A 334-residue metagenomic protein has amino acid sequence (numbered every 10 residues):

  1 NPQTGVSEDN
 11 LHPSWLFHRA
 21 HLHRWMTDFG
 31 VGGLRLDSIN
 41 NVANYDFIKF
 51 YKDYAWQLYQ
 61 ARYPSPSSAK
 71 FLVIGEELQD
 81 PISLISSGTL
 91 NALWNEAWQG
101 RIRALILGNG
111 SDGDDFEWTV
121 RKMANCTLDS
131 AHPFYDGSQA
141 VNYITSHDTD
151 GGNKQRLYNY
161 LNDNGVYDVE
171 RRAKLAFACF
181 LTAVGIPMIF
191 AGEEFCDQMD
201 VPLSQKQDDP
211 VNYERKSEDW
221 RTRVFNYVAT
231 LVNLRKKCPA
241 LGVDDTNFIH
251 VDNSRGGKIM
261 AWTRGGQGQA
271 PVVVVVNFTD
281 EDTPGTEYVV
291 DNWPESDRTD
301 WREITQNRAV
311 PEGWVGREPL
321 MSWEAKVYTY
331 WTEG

Functional and structural regions predicted by a protein language model:
N1-L11, H21-M26, N212: Aromatic- and acidic-residue-enriched carbohydrate-binding clefts of CAZyme catalytic domains
H21, T27, S38-A140, C179-T182 (+8 more regions): Active-site-proximal helices and loops of the catalytic beta/alpha 8
G30-V31, G185-I186: A structural motif
R101, N142, S146, G192 (+1 more regions): Catalytic cores of glycan-processing enzymes that make or break glycosidic bonds
Q139-G165: Active-site clefts of carbohydrate-active enzymes
G165-V169, A173: Long hydrophobic segments that form regular secondary structure
P311-G334: C-terminal beta-strand-rich structural cap/linker in extracellular carbohydrate-active enzymes
